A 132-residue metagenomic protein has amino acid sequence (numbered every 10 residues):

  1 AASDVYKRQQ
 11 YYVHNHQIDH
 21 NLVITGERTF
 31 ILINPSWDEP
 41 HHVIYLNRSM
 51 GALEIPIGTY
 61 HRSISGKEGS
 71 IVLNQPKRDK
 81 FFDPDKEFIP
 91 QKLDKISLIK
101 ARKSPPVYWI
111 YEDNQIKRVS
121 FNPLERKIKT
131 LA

Functional and structural regions predicted by a protein language model:
A1-Y6: Short, small-residue-biased leader/transition segments that mark boundaries at the very start of proteins
K7, L32-P35, P40-V43, S65-G66 (+1 more regions): A short secondary-structure junction signal
H14-N34: Short, conserved beta-strand element in jelly-roll/cupin
I18, M50, G69-S70: Short, surface-exposed beta-edge/turn micro-motifs
S36-I57: Short acidic-glycine-tyrosine-enriched beta hairpin
I64-A132: Double-stranded beta-helix
